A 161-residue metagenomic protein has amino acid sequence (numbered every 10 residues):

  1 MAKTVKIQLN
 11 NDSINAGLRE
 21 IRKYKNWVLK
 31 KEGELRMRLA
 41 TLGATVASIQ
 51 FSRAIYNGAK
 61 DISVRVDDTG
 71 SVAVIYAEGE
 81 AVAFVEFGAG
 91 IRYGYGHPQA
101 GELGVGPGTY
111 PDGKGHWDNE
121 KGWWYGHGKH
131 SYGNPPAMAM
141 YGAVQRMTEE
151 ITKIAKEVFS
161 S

Functional and structural regions predicted by a protein language model:
M1-V82, Y95, Q99-L103, P107-S161: Short, Lys/Arg-rich flexible segments
E86: His/Glu-rich zincin catalytic helix
